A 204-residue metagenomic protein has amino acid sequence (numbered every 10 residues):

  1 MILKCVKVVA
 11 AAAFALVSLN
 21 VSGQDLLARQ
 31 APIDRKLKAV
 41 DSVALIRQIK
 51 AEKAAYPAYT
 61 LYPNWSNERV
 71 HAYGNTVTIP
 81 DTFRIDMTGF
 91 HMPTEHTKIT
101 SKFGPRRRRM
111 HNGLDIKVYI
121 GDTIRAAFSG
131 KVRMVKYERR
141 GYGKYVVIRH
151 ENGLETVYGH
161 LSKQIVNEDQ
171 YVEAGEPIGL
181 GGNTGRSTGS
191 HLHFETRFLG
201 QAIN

Functional and structural regions predicted by a protein language model:
I2-F14, L19-K102: Polar/charged, compositionally biased leader and regulatory segments
P80-D81, I85, H96-R125: Short glycine/threonine/proline-enriched tight-turn/helix- or strand-capping micro-motif at secondary-structure
T100, K117, K131-R133, S162 (+1 more regions): Conserved positions in beta-strands of structured domains
H111-N112, A126-I165: Zn2+-dependent peptidoglycan hydrolase active-site motif and core
G113, H160, H191-E195: Histidine-centered divalent metal-coordination motifs
V118, A127, V166-N167, V172: Surface-exposed strand-loop junctions at beta-sheet edges and helix termini that form docking/interaction patches
D122-I124, V132, V172, I178: Generic structural signal for buried aliphatic residues
K144-H150, E168-N204: Conserved, short, structured surface segments that act as functional micro-motifs
